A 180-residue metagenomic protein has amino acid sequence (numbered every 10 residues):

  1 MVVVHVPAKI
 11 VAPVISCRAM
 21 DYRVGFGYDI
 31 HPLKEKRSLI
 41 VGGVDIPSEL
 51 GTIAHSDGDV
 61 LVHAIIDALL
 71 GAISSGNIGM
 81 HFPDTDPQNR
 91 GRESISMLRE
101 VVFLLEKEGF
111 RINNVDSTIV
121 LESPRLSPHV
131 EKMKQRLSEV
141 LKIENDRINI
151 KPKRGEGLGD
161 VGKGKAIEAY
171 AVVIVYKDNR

Functional and structural regions predicted by a protein language model:
K9-R18: Short, positively charged and aromatic/hydrophobic N-terminal segments
C17, D21-E131, L141: RNase III-family endoribonuclease catalytic core
I40-V41, M133, K163-A166: Short, glycine/charged-enriched secondary-structure capping and boundary segments
D45, P152, V173-V175: Short, structured patches in soluble enzyme cores that scaffold and shape functional sites
D116-R125, H129-G162: Short, conserved loop-to-beta-strand elements that form functional interface hotspots
V161-R180: C-terminal edge-of-domain segments
